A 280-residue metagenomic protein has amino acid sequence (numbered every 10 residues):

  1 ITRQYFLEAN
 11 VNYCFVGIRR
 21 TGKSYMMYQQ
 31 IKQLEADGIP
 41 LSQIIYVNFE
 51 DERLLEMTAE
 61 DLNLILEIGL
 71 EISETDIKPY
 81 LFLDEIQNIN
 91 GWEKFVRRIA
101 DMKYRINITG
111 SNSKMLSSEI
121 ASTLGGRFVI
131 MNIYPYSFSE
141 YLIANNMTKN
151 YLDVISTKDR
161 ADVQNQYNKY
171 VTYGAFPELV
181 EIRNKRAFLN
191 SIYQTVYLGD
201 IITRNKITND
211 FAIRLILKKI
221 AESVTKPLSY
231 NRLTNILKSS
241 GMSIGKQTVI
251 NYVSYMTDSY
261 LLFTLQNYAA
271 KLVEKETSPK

Functional and structural regions predicted by a protein language model:
I1-N10: Pre-Walker A adenine-sensing motif
F15: Hydrophobic anchor at the beta1->P-loop junction of P-loop NTPases
K23-S24: Conserved lysine of the Walker
Q43, E181-K280: Accessory nucleic acid-recognition modules appended to NTPase machines
I45-P79: Short glycine-rich substrate-engagement loop in P-loop NTPases that contacts/grips substrate
R105-S111, N132: Structural recognition of the conserved hydrophobic beta-strand(s) that form the central parallel beta-sheet of P-loop
E119-P227: Interdomain motor-coupling "hinge/lid" segment immediately C-terminal to the ATP-binding subdomain of NTP-driven enzymes
